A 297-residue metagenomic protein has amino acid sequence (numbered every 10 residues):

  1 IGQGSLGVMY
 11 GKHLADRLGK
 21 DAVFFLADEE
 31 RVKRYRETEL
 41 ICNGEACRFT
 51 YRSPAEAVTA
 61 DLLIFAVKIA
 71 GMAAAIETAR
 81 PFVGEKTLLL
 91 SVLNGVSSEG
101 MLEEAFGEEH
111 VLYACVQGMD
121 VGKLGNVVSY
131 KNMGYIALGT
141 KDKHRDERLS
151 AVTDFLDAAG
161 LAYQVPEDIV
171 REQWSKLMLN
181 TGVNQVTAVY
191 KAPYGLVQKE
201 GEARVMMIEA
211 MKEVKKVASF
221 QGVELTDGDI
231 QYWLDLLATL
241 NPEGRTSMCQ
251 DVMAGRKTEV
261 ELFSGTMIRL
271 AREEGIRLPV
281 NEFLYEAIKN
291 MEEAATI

Functional and structural regions predicted by a protein language model:
I1-F49: NAD(P)+-binding Rossmann beta1-loop-alpha1 motif at the extreme N-terminus of oxidoreductases
K12-D16, E77, P81, E104 (+2 more regions): Short, well-ordered alpha-helices that flank and scaffold nucleotide-derived cofactor binding pockets
F24-D28, L138, I268: Short internal beta-strands
A27-E29, S53-A55, L93, C115 (+3 more regions): Residues at the C-termini of beta-strands that transition into short coil/loop
R34, F82, A105-H110, N126-K176 (+2 more regions): Internal alpha-helical scaffold of NAD(P)-dependent oxidoreductase catalytic cores
N43-V127: Rossmann-like NAD(P)(H) cofactor-binding subdomain of soluble oxidoreductases
D157-A158, I208-I297: NAD(P)-dependent Rossmann-like dehydrogenase/reductase catalytic/cofactor-binding core
